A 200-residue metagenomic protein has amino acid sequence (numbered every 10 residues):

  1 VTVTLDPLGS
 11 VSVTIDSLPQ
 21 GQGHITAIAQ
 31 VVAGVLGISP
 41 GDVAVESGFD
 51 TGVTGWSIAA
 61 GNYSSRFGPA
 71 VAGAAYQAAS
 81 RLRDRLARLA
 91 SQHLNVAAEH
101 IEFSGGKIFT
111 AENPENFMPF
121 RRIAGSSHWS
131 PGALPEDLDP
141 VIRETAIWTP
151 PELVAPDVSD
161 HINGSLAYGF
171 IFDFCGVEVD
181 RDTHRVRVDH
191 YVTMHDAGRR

Functional and structural regions predicted by a protein language model:
V1-R200: Cofactor-binding beta-sheet edge motifs in enzyme active sites
